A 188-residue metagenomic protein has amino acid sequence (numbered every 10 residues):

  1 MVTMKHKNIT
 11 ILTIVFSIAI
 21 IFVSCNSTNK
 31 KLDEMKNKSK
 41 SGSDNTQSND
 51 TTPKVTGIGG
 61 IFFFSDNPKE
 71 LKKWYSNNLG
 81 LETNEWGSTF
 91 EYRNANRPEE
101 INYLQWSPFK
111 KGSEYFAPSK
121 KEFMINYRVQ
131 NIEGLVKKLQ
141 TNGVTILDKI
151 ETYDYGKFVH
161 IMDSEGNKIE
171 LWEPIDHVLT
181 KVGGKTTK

Functional and structural regions predicted by a protein language model:
V2-L12: Bacterial N-terminal signal peptides that target proteins for export
I14-A19: Hydrophobic helical h-region of N-terminal Sec-dependent signal peptides in bacterial secretory/periplasmic proteins
I21-S24: C-terminal motif of bacterial Sec signal peptides marking the signal peptidase cleavage site
N26-G57, E85-W86, V136-K188: Vicinal oxygen chelate
T52-P53, F62-S107, K157-V159: Core segments of cupin and vicinal oxygen chelate
I58-D66, S113-L139, K157-M162: Vicinal oxygen chelate
N94, K110, E173-I175: Residue-level signal for short segments within beta-strands and strand-turn junctions of well-structured beta-sheet
F109-Y115, L179-T180: A short, acidic/glycine-rich surface segment
